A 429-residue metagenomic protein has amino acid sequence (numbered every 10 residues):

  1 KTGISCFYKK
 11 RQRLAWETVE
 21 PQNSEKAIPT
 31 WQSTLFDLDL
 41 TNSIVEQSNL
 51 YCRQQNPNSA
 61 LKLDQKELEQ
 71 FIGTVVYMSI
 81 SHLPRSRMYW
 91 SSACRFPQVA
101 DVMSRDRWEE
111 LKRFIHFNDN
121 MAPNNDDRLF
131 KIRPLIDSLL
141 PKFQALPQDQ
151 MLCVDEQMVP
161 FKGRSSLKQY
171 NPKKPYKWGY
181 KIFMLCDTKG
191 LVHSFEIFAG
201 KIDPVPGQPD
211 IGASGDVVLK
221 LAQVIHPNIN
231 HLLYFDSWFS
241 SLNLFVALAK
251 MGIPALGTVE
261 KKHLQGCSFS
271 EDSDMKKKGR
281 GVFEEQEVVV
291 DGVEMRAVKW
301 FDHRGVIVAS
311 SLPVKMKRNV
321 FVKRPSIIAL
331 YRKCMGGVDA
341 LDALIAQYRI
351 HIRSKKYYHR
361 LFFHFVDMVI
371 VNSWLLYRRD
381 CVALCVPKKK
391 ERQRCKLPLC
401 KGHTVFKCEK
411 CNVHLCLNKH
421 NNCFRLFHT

Functional and structural regions predicted by a protein language model:
K1-T429: Acidic, contiguous segments within the catalytic cores of piggyBac-derived transposases
